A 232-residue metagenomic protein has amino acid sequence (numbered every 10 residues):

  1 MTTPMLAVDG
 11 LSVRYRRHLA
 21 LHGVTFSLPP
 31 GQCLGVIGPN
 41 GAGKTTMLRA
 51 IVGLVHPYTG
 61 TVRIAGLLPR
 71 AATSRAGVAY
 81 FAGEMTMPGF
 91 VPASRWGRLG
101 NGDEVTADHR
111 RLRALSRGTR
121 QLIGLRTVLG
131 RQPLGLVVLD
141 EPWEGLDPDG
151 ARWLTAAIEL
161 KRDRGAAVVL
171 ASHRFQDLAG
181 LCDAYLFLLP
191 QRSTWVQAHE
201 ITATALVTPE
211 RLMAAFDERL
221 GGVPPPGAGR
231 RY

Functional and structural regions predicted by a protein language model:
I37-P39: The feature captures the beta-strand-to-loop junction immediately N-terminal to the Walker
V52: Helix-to-loop junction immediately C-terminal to a conserved catalytic motif
G60-R70: Conserved ABC transporter NBD signature motif
V137-E141: Catalytic Walker B motif of ABC-type/P-loop ATPase nucleotide-binding domains
P148-D149: Helix N-cap at the start of a conserved alpha-helix in ABC-type nucleotide-binding domains
A171-H173: H-loop/switch region of ABC-family ATPase nucleotide-binding domains
A184-I201: H-loop (His-switch) and adjacent beta-strand-loop-beta switch element of ABC-type ATPase nucleotide-binding domains
